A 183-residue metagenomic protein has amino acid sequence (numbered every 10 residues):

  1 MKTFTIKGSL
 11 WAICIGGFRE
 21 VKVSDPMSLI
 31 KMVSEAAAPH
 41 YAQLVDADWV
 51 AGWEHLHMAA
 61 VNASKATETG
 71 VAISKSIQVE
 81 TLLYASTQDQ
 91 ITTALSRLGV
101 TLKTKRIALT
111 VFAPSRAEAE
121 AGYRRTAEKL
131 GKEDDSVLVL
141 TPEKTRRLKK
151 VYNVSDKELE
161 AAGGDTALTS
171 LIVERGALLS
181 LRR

Functional and structural regions predicted by a protein language model:
M1-W11, R19: Secreted/extracellular ectodomain signature
K2-I6, S34, L95-V100: A generic local secondary-structure boundary/capping motif
G8-I13, T104-R106: A general secondary-structure signal for short beta-strands and their flanking turns/coil in non-transmembrane regions
C14-K75: N-terminal interaction modules that seed assembly of large macromolecular complexes
L29-M32, A94, A119-G122: Hydrophobic side chains in well-ordered alpha-helices
W53-F112: Ordered, amphipathic secondary-structure segments that act as subunit-interaction surfaces in large macromolecular
L98-R183: Glycine-rich, aromatic-bearing surface loops/beta-hairpins
